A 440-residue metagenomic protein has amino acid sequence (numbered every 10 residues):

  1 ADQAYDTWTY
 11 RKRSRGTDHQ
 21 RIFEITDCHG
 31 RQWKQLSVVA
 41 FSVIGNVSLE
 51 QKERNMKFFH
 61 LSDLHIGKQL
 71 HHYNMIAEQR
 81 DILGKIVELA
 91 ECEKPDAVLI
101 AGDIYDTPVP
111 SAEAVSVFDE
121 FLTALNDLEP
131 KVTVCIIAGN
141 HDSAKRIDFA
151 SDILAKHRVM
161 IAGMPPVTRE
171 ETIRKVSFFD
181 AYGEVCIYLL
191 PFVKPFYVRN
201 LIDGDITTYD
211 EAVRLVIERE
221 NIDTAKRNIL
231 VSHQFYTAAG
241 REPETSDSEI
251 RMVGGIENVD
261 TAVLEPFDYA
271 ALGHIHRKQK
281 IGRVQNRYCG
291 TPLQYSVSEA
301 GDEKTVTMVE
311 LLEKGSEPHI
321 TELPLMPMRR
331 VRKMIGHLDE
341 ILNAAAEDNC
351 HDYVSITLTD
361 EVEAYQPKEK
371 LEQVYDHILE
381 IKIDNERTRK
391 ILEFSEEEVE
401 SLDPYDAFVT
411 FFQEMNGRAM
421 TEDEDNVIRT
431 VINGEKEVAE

Functional and structural regions predicted by a protein language model:
Q3, Y10, G16-H19, I25: Intrinsic low-complexity, disordered N-terminal segments enriched in polar/charged/small residues
I25-R31, L36-N46: N-terminal amphipathic/hydrophobic targeting modules at extreme N-termini, encompassing cleavable Sec/SRP-type signal
S48-T123, D127-K131, L230, T430-G434 (+1 more regions): N-terminal active-site segment of His-dependent metallophosphoesterases
D63, D103, F118, G139 (+6 more regions): Divalent metal-coordination and catalytic microenvironments
C92, E310-E440: Accessory, non-catalytic peripheral segments of nucleic-acid enzymes
P110, A138-G282: His/Asp/Glu-rich metal-coordinating catalytic cores of metallo-dependent phosphodiesterases/hydrolases acting on
D127-E129, A262-P266, D348: Short, conserved loop/helix-junction motifs that constitute active-site signature segments in enzyme catalytic cores
Y269, G273-I320: A conserved active-site cap/scaffold subdomain adjacent to cofactor or substrate pockets
